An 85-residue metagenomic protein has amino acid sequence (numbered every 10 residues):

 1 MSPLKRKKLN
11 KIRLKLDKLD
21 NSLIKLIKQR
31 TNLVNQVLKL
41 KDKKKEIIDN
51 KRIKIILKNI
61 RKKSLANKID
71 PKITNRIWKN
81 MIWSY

Functional and structural regions predicted by a protein language model:
M1-Y85: Domain-level signature for soluble enzymes in the chorismate/prephenate branch of the shikimate pathway
